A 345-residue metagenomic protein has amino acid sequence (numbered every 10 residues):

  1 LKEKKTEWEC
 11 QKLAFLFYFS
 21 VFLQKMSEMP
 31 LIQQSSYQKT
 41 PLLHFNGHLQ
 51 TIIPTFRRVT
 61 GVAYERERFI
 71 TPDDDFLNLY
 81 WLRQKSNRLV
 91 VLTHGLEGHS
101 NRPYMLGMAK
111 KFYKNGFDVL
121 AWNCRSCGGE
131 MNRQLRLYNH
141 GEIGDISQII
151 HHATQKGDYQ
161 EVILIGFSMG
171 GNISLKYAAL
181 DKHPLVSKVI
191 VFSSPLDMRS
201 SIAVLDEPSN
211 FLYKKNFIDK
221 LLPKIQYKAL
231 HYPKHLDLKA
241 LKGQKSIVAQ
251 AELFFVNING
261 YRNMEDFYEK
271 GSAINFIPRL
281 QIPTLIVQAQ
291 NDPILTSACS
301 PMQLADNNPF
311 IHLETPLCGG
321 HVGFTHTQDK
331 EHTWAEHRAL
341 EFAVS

Functional and structural regions predicted by a protein language model:
Q50-R83: N-terminal cap/lid segment of alpha/beta-hydrolase-fold proteins
K85-R125: Short, surface-exposed "cap/lid" segments of acyl-processing enzymes
R125-I163: Catalytic nucleophile-loop/oxyanion-hole region of alpha/beta-hydrolase and closely related hydrolase-like folds
I163-I258: Alpha/beta-hydrolase-fold enzymes
L280, I286-Q288: Short beta-strand/loop motif that positions the catalytic acidic residue of the alpha/beta-hydrolase fold
N291-L295: Acidic catalytic loop of the alpha/beta-hydrolase fold
D306-V322: Catalytic histidine neighborhood in serine/cysteine hydrolases with alpha/beta-hydrolase-type architecture
G319-H332: Catalytic histidine-centered segment of alpha/beta-hydrolase-like enzymes
